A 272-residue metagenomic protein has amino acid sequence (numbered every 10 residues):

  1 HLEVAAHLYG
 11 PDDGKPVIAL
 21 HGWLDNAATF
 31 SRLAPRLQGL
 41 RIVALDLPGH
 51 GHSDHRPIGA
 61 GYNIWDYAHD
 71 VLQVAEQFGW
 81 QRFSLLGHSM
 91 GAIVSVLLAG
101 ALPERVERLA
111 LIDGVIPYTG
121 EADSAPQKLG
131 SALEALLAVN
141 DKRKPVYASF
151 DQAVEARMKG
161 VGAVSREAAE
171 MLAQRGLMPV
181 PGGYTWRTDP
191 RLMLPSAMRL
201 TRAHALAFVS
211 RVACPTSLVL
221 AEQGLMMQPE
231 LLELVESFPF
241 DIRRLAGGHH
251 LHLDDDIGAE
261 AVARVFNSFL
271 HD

Functional and structural regions predicted by a protein language model:
H1-V17, Q38-R41, W80-Q81, I116 (+1 more regions): Alpha/beta-hydrolase fold catalytic core
L2, V43-L86: Active-site loop/oxyanion-hole signature of alpha/beta-hydrolase fold enzymes
H7-H55: Conserved HGGG/HGGXW glycine-rich cap/lid loop of the alpha/beta-hydrolase fold
W80-S124: Conserved hydrolase catalytic core segment
I112-V146: A catalytic-pocket lid/entrance helix-loop region that shapes and gates access to the active site across common
D141-R199: Conserved alpha/beta-hydrolase catalytic His-Asp/Glu region
M178-V235: Conserved serine/cysteine hydrolase catalytic core
G247-A259: Catalytic histidine-centered segment of alpha/beta-hydrolase-like enzymes
